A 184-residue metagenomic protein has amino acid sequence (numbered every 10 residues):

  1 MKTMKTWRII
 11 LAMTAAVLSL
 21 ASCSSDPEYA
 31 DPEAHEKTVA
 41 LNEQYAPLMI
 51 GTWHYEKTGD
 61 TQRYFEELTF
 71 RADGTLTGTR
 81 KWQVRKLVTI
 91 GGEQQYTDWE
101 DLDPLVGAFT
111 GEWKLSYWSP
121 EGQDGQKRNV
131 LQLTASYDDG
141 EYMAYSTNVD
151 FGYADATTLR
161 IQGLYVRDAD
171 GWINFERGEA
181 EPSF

Functional and structural regions predicted by a protein language model:
K2-L11: Bacterial N-terminal signal peptides that target proteins for export
S19-S22: C-terminal motif of bacterial Sec signal peptides marking the signal peptidase cleavage site
S24-P27: Bacterial signal peptide processing site
P32-H54, T69: N-terminal helix-cap/turn-to-beta initiation motif at the start of protein domains
T58-R63, K81-R160, R167: Contiguous, well-ordered beta-strand patches that form the walls/edges of small beta-barrel/beta-sandwich domains
A72-L76: Structural signal for glycine-centered tight turns and loop->strand junctions in beta-sheet-rich domains
D170-F184: Short, low-complexity, Pro/Ser/Thr/Gly-rich segments in the mature regions of secreted, periplasmic
